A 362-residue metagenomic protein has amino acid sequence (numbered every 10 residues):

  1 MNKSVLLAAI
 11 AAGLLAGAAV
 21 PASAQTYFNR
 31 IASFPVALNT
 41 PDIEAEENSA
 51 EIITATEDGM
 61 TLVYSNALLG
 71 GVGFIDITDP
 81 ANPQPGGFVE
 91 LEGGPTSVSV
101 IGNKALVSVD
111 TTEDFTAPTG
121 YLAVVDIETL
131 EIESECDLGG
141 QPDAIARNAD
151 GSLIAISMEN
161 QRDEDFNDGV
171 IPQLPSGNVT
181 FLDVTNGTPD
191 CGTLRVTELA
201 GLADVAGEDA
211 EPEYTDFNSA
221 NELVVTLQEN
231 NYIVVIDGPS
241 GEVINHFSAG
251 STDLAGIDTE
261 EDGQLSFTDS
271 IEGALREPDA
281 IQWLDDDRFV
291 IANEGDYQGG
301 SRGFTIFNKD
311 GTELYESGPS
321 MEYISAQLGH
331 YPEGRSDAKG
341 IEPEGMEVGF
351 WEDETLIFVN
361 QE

Functional and structural regions predicted by a protein language model:
I31-E44, V89-L91, T185-A210, I244-E272 (+1 more regions): Surface-exposed loop and turn segments in beta-propeller and other repeat-based domains that flank or scaffold
F34-V72, A210-E213, S219, R288 (+1 more regions): Beta-strand-rich domains and repeat architectures in extracellular enzymes and scaffolds, especially beta-propellers
E57-G59, V100-G102, R147-G151, N218-A220 (+2 more regions): Residue-level detector of Asp-centered blade-edge/turn motifs that repeat once per structural unit in beta-propeller
D79-D114: Blade-loop segments of beta-propeller domains
S108-P118, S157-G177, I291-R302: Short, conserved, GDST-rich strand-edge loop motifs in beta-rich repeat architectures
T119-L130, P172-N186, G241, S301-G311: Beta-propeller blade signature
